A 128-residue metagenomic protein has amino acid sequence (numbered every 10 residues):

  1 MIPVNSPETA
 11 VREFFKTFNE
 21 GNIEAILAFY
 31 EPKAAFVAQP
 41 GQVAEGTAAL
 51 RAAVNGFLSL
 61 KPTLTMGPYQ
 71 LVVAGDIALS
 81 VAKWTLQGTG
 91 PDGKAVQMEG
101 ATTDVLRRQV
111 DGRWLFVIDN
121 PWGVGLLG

Functional and structural regions predicted by a protein language model:
M1-A25, A35-G128: A beta-strand edge to alpha-helix "cap/lid" segment located at domain peripheries
